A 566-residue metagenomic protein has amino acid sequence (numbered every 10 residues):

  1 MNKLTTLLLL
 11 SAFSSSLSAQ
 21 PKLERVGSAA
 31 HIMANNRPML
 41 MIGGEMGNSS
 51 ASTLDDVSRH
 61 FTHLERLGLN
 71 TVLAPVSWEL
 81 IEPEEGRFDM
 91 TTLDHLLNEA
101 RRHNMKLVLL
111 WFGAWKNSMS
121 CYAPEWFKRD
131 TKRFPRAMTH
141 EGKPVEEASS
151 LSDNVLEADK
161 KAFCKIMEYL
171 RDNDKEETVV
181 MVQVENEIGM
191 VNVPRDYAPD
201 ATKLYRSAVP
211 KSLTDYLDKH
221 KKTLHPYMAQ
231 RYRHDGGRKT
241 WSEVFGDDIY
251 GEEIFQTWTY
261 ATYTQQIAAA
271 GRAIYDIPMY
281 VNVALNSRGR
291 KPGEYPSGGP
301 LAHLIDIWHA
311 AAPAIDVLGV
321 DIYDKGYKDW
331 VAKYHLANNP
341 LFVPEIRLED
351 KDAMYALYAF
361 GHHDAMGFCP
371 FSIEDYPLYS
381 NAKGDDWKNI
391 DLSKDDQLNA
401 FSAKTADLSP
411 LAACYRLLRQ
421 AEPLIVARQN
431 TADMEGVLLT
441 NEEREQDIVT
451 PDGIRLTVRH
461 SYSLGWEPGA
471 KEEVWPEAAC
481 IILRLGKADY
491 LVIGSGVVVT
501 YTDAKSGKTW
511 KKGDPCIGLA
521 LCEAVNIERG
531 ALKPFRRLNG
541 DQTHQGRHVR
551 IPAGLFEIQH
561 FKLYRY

Functional and structural regions predicted by a protein language model:
A19-N70: N-terminal carbohydrate-binding accessory modules
M41-S52, P75-L93, E141-K161, V244-A261 (+3 more regions): The substrate-binding groove and active-site-proximal loops of carbohydrate-active enzymes, especially glycoside
S50-R66, P296-A311, Y327-W330, A353-A356: Short, acidic/polar
D56-T131, Y260-I274: Aromatic-lined substrate-binding rim segments of carbohydrate-active enzymes
R133-I305: Polysaccharide-binding and catalytic clefts of secreted carbohydrate-active enzymes
Q266-D276, L304-L418: Catalytic-core region of carbohydrate-active enzymes that cleave or remodel glycosidic bonds
L357-A504: Aromatic- and carboxylate-lined catalytic core of secreted/periplasmic carbohydrate-active enzymes
H460-P476, C480, A488-Y566: C-terminal beta-sandwich/jelly-roll accessory domains of carbohydrate-active enzymes
